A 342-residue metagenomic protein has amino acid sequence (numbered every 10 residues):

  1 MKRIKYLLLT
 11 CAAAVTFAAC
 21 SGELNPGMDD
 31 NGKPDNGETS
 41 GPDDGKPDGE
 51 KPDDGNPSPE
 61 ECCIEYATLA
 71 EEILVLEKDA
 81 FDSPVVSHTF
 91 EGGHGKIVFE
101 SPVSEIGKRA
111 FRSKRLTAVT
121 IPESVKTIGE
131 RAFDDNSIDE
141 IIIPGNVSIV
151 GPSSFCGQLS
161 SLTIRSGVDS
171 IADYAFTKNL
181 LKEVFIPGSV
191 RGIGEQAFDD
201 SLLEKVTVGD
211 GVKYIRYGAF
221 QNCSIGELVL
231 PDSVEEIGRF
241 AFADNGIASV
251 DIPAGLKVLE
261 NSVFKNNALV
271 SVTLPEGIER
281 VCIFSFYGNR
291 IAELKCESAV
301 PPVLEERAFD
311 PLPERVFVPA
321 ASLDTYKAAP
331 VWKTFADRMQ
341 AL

Functional and structural regions predicted by a protein language model:
R3-I64: Bacterial Sec-dependent N-terminal signal peptides
L8, A67-E71, G92-S104, R115-T127 (+10 more regions): Structural signature of tandem-repeat unit edges
G37-S40, D44-G45, G49-E50, D54-G55 (+4 more regions): Intrinsically disordered, low-complexity tandem-repeat regions
E60-H88: Extracellular, modular beta-sheet/disulfide-rich ectodomains of secreted and cell-surface proteins
G107-R109, G129-A132, G151-S154, A172-A175 (+6 more regions): Consensus positions within tandem repeat domains that build extended binding/scaffold surfaces
R307-P311, P330: A structural signal for leucine-rich repeat
